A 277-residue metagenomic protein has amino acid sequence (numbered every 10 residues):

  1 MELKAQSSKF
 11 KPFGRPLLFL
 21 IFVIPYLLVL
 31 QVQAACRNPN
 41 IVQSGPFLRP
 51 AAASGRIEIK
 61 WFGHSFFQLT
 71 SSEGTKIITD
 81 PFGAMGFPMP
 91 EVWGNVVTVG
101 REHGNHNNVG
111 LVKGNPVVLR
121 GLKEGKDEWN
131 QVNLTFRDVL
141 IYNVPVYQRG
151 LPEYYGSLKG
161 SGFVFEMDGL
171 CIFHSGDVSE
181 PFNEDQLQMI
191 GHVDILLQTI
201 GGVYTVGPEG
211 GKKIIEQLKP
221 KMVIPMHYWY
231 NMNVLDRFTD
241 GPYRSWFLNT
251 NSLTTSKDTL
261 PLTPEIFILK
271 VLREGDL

Functional and structural regions predicted by a protein language model:
M1-Q31: Short, basic, low-complexity termini and linkers enriched in Ser/Thr/Gly/Pro that act as targeting/leader peptides
A34-V92, R120-G191, N251-L277: Core dinuclear metal-dependent hydrolase active-site scaffold
A51, N108-V144, K212-Y228, R244-L248: P-loop/Walker A phosphate-binding loop and immediately adjacent motor/lid segment at beta-alpha junctions
I78-P81, W93-G114, L119-G121, F173-G176 (+2 more regions): Active-site neighborhood of phospho(di)ester-bond hydrolases with catalytic His/Asp-centered motifs
F87, H106-N108, V206, N233: Glycine/Thr-rich phosphate-binding loops of Rossmann-like dinucleotide-binding domains
E180-R273: Cap/insert and terminal regions of metallo-dependent hydrolase folds
